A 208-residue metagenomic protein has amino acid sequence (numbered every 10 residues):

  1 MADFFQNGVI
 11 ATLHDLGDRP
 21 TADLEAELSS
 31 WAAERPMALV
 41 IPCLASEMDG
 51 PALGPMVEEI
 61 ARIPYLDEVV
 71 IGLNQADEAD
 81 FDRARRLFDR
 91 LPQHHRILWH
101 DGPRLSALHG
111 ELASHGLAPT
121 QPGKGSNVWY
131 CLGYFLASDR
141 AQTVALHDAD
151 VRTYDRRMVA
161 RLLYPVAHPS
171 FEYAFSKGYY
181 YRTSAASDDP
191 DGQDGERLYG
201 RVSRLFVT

Functional and structural regions predicted by a protein language model:
M1-Y65: N-proximal low-complexity "stem/linker" segments adjacent to membrane-targeting elements
G17-P20, E78-R140: Active-site-proximal specificity loops/subdomain of glycosyltransferases
M37, D67, Q142, E172-A174: Conserved acidic residues
A38-V40, E68-V70, R96: A structural signal for isolated positions on well-ordered beta-strands in alpha/beta enzyme cores
M48-A52, D80, T120-V128, D155 (+1 more regions): Phosphate/oxyanion-binding active-site loops and adjacent basic polyanion-contact surfaces
L73-A76: Acidic ATP/Mg2+-coordinating residue in the GHKL
S138-R152: Short beta-strand-to-loop acidic/aromatic patch adjacent to the donor-nucleotide binding site
Y154-T208: Conserved catalytic core of nucleotide-sugar-dependent glycosyltransferases
